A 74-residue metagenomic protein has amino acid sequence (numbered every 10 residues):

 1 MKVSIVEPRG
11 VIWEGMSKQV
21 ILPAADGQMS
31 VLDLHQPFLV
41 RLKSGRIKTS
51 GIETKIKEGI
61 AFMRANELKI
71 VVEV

Functional and structural regions predicted by a protein language model:
K2-V74: Compact, glycine-rich, soluble single-domain proteins
